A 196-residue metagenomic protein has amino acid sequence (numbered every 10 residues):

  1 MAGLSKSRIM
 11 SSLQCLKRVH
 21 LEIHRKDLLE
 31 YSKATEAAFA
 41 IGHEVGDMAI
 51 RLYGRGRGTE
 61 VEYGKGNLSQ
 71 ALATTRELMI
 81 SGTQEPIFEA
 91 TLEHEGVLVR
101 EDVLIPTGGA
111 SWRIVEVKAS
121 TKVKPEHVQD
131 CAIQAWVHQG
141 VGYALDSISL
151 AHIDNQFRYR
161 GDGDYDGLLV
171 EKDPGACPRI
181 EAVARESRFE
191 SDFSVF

Functional and structural regions predicted by a protein language model:
M1-G109: Metal-dependent nuclease catalytic cores that hydrolyze phosphodiester bonds in DNA/RNA, characterized by
A2, S7-R8, S12, A37-F39 (+2 more regions): Cys/His-rich finger/ribbon microdomains and the adjacent scaffold used for macromolecule binding/structural
T74-F189: Mg2+/Mn2+-dependent nuclease catalytic core
